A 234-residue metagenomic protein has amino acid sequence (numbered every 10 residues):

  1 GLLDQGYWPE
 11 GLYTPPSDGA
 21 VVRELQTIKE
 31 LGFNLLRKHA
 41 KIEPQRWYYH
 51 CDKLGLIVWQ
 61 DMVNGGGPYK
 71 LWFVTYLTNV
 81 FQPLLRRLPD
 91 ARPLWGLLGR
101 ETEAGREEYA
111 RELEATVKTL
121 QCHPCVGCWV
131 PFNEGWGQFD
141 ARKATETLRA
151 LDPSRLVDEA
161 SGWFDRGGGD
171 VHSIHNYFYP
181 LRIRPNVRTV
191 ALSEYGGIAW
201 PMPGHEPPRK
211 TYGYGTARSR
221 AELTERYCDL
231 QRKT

Functional and structural regions predicted by a protein language model:
G1-E30, Y49: N-terminal carbohydrate-binding accessory modules
V22-T27, L35-T234: Substrate-binding/catalytic cleft of secreted carbohydrate-active enzymes, primarily glycoside hydrolases
